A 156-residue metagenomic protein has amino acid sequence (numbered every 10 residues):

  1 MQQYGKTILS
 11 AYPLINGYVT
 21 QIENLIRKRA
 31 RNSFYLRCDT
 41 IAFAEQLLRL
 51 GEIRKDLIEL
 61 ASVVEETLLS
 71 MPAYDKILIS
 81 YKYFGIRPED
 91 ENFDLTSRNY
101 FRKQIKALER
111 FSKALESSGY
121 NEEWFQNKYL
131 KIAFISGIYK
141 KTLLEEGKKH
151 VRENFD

Functional and structural regions predicted by a protein language model:
M1-L69, L115-D156: N-terminal interaction/assembly modules
S70-I86: Short amphipathic alpha helix immediately N-terminal
G85-N99: Helix-turn-helix DNA-binding module
Y100-N121: DNA major-groove recognition helices of helix-turn-helix
